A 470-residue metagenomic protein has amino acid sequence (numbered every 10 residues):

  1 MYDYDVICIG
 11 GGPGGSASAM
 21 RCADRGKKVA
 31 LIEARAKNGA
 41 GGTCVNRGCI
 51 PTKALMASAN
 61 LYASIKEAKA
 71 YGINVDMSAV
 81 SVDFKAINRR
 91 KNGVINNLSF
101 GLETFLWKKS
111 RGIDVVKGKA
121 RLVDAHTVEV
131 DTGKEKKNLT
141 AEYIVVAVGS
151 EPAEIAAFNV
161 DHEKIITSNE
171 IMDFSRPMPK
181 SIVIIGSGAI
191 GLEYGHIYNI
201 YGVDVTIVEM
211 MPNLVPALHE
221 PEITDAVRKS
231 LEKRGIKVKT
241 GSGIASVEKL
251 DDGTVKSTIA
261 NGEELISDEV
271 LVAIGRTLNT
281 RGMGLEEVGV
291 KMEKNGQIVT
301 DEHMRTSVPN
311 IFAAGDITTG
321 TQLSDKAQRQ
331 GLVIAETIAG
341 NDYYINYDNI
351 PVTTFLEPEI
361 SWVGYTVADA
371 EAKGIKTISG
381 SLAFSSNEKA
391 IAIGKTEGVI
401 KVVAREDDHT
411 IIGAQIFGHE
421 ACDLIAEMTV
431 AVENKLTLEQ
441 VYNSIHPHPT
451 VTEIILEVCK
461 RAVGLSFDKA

Functional and structural regions predicted by a protein language model:
M1-G12, M178-G188: Beta1/beta-strand and adjacent pyrophosphate-binding region of the FAD-binding site in flavoprotein oxidoreductases
Y2-Y4, R21-P179, T206, M211-V215 (+6 more regions): Glycine-rich flavin
I7-I9, A120, L139-G149, I185 (+2 more regions): Short hydrophobic core segments
I9-G14, S18-K37, I50, A54-L61 (+2 more regions): Flexible, glycine-rich terminal cap/loop adjacent to redox cofactors in electron-transfer oxidoreductases
G14-S18, I165, G191-Y194, T280: Short glycine/serine/threonine-rich phosphate/pyrophosphate-binding segments that cradle anionic phosphate groups
A19, A23, G195, N199-I200: Gly/Ala-rich phosphate-binding loop of Rossmann-like dinucleotide-binding domains, activating on the conserved
D114-K117, R121-T132, G202-E302, Y365 (+2 more regions): A Rossmann-like FAD-binding core segment of flavoenzymes
D161-M178, E264-I338: FAD-site-proximal beta/loop scaffold in flavoenzymes
